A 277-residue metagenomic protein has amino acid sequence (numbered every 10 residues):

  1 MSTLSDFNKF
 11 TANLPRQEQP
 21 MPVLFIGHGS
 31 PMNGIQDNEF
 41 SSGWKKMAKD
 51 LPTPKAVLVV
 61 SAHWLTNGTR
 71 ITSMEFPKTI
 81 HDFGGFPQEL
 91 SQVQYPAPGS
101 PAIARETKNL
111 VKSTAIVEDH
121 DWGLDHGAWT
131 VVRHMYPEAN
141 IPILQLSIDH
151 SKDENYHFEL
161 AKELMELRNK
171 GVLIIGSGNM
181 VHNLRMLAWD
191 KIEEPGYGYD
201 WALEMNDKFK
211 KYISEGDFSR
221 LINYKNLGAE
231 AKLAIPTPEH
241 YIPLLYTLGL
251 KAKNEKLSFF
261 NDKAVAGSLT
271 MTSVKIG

Functional and structural regions predicted by a protein language model:
S2-A115: A short aromatic-anchored loop/beta-hairpin motif
P22-I26, A56-S61, L146, L167-M180 (+1 more regions): Beta-strand elements within well-structured catalytic alpha/beta cores of enzymes that handle phosphate/sulfate esters
L24-F25, D82-P87, Y136-L144, I222: Short, basic/glycine-rich phosphate-binding loops at helix/coil junctions that contact nucleotide phosphates
G43-D50, N155-K170: Long, well-ordered alpha-helical scaffolding segments within enzyme catalytic domains, especially pronounced
A62-T66, L124-V132, M180: Short glycine-enriched loops at secondary-structure junctions
L90-P98, S147-E154, A231: Flexible, glycine/proline-enriched loop segments at strand-loop-helix junctions that form or flank small-ligand binding
A104-F158, E163: Internal, conserved structured core segments that host functional sites
I141-P142, H150-N155, E166-L173, H182-G277: Surface-exposed, charge/polar-rich loops and edge strands
